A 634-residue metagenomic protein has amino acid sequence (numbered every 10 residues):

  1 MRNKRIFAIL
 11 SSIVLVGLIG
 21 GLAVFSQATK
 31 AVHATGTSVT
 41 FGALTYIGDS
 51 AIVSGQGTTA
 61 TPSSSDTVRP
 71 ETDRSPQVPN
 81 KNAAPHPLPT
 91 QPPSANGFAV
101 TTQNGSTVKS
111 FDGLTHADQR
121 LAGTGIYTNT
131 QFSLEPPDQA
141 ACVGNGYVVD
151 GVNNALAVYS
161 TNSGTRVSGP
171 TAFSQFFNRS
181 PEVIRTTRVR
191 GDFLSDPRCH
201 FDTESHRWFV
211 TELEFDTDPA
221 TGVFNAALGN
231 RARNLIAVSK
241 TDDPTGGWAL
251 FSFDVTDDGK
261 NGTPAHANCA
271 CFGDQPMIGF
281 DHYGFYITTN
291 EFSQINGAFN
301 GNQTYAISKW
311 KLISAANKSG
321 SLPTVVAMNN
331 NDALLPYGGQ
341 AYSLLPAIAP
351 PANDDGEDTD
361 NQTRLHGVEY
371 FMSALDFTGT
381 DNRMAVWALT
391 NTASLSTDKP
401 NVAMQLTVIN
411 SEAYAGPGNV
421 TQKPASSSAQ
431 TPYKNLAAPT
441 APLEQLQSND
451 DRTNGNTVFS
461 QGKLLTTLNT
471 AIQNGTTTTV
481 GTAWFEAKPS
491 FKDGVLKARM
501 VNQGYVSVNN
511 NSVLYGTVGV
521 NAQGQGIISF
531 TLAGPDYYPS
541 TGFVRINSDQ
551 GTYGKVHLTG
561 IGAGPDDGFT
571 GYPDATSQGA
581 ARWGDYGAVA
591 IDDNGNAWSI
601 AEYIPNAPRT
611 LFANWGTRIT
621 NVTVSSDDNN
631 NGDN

Functional and structural regions predicted by a protein language model:
M1-A34: Sec-dependent, cleavable N-terminal signal peptides
T29-D633: C-terminal PAP-associated
